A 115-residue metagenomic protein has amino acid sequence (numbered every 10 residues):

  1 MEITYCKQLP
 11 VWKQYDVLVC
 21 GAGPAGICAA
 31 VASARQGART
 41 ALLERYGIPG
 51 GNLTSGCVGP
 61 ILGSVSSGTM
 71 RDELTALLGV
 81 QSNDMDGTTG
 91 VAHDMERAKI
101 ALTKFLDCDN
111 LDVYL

Functional and structural regions predicted by a protein language model:
M1-L9: Extended, non-globular alpha-helical segments
C6, A32, A38-R39, E44-L115: Conserved N-terminal/central alpha/beta ligand/cofactor-binding core
L9-A25: Beta1/beta-strand and adjacent pyrophosphate-binding region of the FAD-binding site in flavoprotein oxidoreductases
A25, A29-A34: Small-residue (primarily alanine) positions within well-ordered alpha-helices, especially packing/interaction faces
